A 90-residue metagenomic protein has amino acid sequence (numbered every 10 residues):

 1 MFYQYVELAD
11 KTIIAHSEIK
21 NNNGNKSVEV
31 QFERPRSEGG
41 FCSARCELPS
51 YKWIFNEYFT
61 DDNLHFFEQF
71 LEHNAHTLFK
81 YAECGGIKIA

Functional and structural regions predicted by a protein language model:
M1-I19: Negatively charged, low-complexity tracts enriched in Asp/Glu with abundant Ser/Thr
F2, I13, E29, N56 (+1 more regions): Generic intrinsically disordered, low-complexity segments enriched for polar/acidic and small residues
Y3-Y5, Y51, Y58, Y81: Sequence-level detector for tyrosine residue identity
Y5-E7, R45-E47, K88: Ser/Thr- (and often Asn-) enriched beta-sheet segments in non-cytosolic proteins
A15-F59: A short, structured beta-strand/loop element
N56-A90: Acidic, low-complexity intrinsically disordered segments
